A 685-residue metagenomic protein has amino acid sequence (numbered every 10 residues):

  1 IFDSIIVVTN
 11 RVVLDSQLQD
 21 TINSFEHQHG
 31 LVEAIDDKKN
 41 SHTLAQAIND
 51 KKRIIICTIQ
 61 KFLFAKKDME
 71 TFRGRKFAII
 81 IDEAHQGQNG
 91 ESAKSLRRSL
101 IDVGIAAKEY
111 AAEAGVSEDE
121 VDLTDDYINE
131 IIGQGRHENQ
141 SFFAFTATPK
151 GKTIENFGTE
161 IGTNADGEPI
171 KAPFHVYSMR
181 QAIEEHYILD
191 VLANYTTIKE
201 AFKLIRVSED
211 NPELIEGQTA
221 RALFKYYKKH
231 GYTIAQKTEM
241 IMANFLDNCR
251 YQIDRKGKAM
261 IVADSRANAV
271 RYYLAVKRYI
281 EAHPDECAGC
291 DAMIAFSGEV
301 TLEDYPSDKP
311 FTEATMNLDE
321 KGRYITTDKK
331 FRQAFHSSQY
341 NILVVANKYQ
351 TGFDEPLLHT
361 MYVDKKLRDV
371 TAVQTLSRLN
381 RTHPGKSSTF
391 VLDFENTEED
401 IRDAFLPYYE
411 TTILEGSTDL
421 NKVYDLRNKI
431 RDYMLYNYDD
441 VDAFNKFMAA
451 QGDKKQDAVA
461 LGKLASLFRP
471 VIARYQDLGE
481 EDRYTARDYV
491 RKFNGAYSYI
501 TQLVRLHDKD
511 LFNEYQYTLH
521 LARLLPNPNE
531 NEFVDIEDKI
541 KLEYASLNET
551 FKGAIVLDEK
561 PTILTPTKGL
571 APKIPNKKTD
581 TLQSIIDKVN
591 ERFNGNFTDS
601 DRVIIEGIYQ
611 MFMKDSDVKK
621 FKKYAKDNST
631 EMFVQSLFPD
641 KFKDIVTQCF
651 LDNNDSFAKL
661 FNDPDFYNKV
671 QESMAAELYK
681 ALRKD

Functional and structural regions predicted by a protein language model:
I1-L18: Conserved SF1/SF2 helicase motif Ia
D3, S16, A243-D254, A267-S297 (+3 more regions): Catalytic cores and motor modules of nucleic-acid processing enzymes
N23-K67: Inter-Walker segment of RecA-like/P-loop motor cores
K52-E83, G87-S99, I105, E120-I132 (+2 more regions): Conserved RecA-like ASCE ATPase "motif II neighborhood" in helicase/translocase motors
N89-V191: Post-DEXD/H (motif II) to motif III coupling segment of the RecA-like Helicase ATP-binding lobe
K152-K256, Y273: Interdomain helical connector at the RecA1-RecA2 junction of SF1/SF2 helicase-like NTPases
F224-L343: Conserved C-terminal RecA-like helicase domain
R378-P407: Conserved segment of the helicase C-terminal RecA-like domain
